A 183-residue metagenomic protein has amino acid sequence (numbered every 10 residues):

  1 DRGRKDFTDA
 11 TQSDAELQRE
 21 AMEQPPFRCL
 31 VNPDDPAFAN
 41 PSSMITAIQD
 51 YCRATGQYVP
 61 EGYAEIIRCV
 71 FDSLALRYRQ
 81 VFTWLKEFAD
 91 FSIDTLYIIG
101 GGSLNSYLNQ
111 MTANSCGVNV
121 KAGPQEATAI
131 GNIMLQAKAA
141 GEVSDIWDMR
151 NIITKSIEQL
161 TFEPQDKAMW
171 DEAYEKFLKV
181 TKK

Functional and structural regions predicted by a protein language model:
D1-T95, L104-T128, M134-K183: Active-site core segments that coordinate phosphate-bearing ligands/cofactors across diverse enzyme families
G101: Glycine- and other small-residue-rich loops at beta-strand/loop junctions that grip anionic moieties
